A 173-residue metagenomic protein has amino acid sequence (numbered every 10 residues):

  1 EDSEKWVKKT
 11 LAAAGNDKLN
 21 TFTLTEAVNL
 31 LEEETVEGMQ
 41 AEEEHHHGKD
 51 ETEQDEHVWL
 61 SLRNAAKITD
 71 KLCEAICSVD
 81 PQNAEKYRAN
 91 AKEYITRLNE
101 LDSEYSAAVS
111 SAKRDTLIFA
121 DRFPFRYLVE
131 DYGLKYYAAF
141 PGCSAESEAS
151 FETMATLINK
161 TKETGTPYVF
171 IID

Functional and structural regions predicted by a protein language model:
E1-D173: Extracytoplasmic metal-acquisition and chelation regions
